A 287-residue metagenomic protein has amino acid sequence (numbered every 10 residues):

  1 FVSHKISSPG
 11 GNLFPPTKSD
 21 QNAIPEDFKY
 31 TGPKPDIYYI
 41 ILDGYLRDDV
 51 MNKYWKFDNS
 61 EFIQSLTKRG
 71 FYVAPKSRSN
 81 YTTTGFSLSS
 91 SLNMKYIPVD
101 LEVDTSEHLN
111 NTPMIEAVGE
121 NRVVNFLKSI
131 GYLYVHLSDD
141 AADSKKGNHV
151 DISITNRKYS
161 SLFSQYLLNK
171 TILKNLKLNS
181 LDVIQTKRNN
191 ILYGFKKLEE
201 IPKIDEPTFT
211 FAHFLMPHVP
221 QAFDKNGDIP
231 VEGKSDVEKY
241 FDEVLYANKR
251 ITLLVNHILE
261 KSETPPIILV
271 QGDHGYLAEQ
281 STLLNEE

Functional and structural regions predicted by a protein language model:
F1-E287: Catalytic domains that recognize anionic headgroups
